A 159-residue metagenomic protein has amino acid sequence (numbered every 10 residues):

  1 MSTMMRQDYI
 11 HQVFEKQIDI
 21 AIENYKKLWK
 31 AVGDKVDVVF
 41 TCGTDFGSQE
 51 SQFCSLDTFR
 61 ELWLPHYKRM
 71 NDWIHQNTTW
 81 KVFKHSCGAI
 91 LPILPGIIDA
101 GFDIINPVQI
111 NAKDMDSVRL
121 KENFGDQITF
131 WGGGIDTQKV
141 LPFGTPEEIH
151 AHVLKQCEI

Functional and structural regions predicted by a protein language model:
M1-I159: Active-site loop segments of alpha/beta catalytic cores
